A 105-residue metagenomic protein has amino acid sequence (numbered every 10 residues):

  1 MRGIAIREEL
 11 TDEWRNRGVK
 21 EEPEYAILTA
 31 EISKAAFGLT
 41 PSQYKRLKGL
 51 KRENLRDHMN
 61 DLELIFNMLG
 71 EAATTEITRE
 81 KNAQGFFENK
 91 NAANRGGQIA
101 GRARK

Functional and structural regions predicted by a protein language model:
M1-K105: Positively charged, phosphate-engaging catalytic surfaces used for nucleic-acid and nucleotide handling
